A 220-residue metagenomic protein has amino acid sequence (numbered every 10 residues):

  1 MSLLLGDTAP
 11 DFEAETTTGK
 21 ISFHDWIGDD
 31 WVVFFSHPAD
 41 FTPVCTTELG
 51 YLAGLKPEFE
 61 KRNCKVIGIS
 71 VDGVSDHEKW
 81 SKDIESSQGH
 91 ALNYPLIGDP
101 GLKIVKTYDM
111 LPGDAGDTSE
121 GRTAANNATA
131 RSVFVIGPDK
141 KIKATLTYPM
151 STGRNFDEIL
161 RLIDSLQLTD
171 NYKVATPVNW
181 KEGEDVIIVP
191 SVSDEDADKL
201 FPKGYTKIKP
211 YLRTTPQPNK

Functional and structural regions predicted by a protein language model:
M1-K220: Chalcogenol-based redox active-site neighborhoods
